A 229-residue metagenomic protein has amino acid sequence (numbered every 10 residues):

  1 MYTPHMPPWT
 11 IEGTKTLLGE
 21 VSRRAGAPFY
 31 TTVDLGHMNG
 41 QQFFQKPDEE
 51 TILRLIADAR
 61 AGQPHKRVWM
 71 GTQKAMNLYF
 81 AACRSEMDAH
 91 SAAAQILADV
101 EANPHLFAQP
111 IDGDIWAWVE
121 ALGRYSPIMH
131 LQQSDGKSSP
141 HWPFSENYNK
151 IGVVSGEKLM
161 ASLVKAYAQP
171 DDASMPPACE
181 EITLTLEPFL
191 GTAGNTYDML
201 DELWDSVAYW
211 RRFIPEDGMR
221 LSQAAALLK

Functional and structural regions predicted by a protein language model:
M1-T3: Active-site segments of SGNH/GDSL-like serine hydrolases that catalyze O-acetyl group transfer/hydrolysis on lipids
P8-K229: Histidine-acidic metal/acid-base catalytic patches
